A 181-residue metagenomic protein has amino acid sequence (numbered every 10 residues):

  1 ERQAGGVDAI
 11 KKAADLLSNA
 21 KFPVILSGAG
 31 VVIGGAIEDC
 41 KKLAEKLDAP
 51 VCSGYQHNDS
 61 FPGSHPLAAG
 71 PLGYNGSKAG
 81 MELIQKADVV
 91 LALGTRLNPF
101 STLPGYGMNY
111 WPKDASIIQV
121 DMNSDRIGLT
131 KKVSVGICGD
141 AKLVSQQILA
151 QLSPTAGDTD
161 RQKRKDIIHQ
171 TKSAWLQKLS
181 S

Functional and structural regions predicted by a protein language model:
E1, A20, D114-S181: Phosphate/pyrophosphate-binding active-site segments
G5, K12-V90: Anionic-ligand anchoring segments at beta-strand to alpha-helix junctions in alpha/beta enzyme folds, i.e., glycine
A9-A14, Q119-D121: Structured alpha-helical segments in the cores of large, soluble enzyme domains
G28-A29, G54-Q56, T95, V120-M122 (+1 more regions): Cofactor-binding loop segments of dinucleotide-utilizing enzymes, especially the Rossmann-like FAD- and NAD(P)+-binding
G34-I37, P62-G63, F100-L103, L129 (+1 more regions): Short glycine-/acidic-enriched loop or helix-start segments at secondary-structure transitions that form or flank
A36-D48, G105-Y110, V135-G136, S153: Short, solvent-exposed amphipathic alpha-helical segments in soluble enzyme and RNA/protein-processing domains
G73-I127: Phosphate/diphosphate-binding loops
